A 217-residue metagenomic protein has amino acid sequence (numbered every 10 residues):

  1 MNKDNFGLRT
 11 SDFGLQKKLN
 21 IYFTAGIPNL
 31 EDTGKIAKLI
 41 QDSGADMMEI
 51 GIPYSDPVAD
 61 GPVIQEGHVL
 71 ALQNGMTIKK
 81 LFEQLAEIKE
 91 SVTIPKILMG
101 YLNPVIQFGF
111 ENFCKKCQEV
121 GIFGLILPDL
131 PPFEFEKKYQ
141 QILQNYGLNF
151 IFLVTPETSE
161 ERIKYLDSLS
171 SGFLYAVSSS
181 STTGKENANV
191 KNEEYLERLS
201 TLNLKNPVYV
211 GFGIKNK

Functional and structural regions predicted by a protein language model:
M1-R9, F13-T93, Q107-F110, S168-S171: Conserved N-terminal beta1-alpha1 strand-loop-helix module at the mouth
N2, L30, S55-I64, Q73-A86 (+5 more regions): Active-site-adjacent beta->alpha loops and helix N-cap segments on the catalytic face of soluble alpha/beta enzymes
L19-F23, M48-I50, K96-G100, L125-L127 (+3 more regions): Hydrophobic faces of well-ordered beta-strands that scaffold small-molecule active sites in alpha/beta enzyme cores
T24-G26, P53-S55, Y101-P104, L130 (+3 more regions): Active-site beta-loop-alpha junctions enriched in small/polar residues
L30-Q41, T158-L169, L202-K205, V210 (+1 more regions): Catalytic cores of alpha/beta
G44-D46, C117-G124, L143-F150, S168-Y175 (+1 more regions): Glycine-enriched alpha-helix->loop->beta-strand junction motifs that scaffold or abut catalytic
A45-P57, V120-E134, L174-K185, F212-I214: Glycine-rich phosphate-binding active-site loops on the catalytic face of alpha/beta enzymes
L148-E186: Histidine/lysine/aspartate-rich catalytic loop segments that bind and position anionic ligands
